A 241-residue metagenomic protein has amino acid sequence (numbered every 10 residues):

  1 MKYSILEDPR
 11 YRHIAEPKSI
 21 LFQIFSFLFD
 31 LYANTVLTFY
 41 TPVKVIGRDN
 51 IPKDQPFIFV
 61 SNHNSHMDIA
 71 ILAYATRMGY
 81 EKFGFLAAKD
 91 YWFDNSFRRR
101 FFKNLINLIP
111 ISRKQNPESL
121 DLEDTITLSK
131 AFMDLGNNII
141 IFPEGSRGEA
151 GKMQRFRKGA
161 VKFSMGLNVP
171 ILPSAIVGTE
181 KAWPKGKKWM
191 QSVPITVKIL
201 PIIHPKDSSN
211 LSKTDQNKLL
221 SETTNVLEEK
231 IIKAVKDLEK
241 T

Functional and structural regions predicted by a protein language model:
M1-H63, M67-I71, N104-N107: Membrane-anchoring hydrophobic helices of lipid-metabolizing enzymes
M1-P17, I24, L120-T241: Non-catalytic C-terminal accessory region of glycerolipid acyltransferases and related lyso-lipid remodeling enzymes
T35, D49-N50, T76-R77, R100-F102 (+2 more regions): Short secondary-structure boundary/capping segments
T38-Y40, M78-Y80, K103-L105, G166 (+1 more regions): Short, well-ordered coil/turn elements that cap or connect secondary structure elements
V45, N95-S96, S119, E123-I126: Structural motif corresponding to alpha-helix initiation and N-cap regions
I46, L86, K198-L200: Residues in well-ordered beta-strands of folded domains
D49, K89, S112-K114, A175 (+1 more regions): Residues at the C-termini of beta-strands that transition into short coil/loop
K53-E118: Catalytic core of membrane glycerolipid acyltransferases/transacylases, capturing the structured, soluble-facing
